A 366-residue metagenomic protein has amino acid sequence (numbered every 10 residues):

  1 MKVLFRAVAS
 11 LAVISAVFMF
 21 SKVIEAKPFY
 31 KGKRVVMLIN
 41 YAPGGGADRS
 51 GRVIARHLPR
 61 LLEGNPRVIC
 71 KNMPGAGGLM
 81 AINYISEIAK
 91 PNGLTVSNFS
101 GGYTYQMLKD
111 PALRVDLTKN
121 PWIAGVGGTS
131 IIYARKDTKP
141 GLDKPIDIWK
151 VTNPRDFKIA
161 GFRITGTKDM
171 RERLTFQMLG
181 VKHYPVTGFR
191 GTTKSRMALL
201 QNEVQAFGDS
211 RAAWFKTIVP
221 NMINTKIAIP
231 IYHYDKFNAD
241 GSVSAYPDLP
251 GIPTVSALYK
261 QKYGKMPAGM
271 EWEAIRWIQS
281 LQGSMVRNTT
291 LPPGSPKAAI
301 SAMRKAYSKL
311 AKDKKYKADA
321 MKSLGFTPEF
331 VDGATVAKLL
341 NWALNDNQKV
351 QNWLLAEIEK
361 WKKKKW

Functional and structural regions predicted by a protein language model:
M1-G32, K360-W366: Short, low-complexity disordered leader/linker segments with a strong preference for bacterial N-terminal type II
F29, R60-N65, Y84-T95, Q106-A206 (+3 more regions): Hinge/capping helix and adjacent helix->loop/strand transition within the periplasmic-binding protein
K31-G32, N224-P230, D240, P250 (+4 more regions): An extracytoplasmic/periplasmic, membrane-proximal ligand-sensing/linker region
K33-A42, V68-K71, T95-V96, D156-G161: Short, well-ordered beta-strand elements
M37-R52, P74-G77, A160-T167: Extracytoplasmic "Venus flytrap"
P66-N83: Early extracytoplasmic/lumenal segment of secretory-pathway proteins
N92-F99, V204-R211, I229-I231: Paired acidic/hydrophobic, glycine-rich loop segments that form the ligand-binding mouth/hinge of periplasmic-binding
M107-P121, V181-Y184, T217-K236, G241-M266 (+1 more regions): Ligand-binding "clamshell"
